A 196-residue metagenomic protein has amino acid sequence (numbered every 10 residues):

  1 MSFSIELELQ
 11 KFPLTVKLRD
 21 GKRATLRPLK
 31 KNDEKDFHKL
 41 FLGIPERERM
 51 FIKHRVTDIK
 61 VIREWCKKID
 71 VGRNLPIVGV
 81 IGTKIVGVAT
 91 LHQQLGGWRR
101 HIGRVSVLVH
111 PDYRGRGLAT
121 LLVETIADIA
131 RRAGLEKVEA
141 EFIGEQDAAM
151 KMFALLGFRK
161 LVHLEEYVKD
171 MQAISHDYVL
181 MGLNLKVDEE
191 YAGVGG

Functional and structural regions predicted by a protein language model:
M1-D20: Short acidic N-proximal helix/loop "leader" segments that mark the beginning of a domain or an inter-domain linker
K22-A24, G82-V88, H176: Glycine-rich phosphate/pyrophosphate-binding loop shared by adenosine-nucleotide-utilizing enzymes
A24-D36, F158: A short beta-loop-alpha structural element at the N-terminal edge of CoA-dependent acyl/N-acetyltransferase catalytic
R47-H54: A short gly/proline-enriched turn/hairpin at secondary-structure junctions
H54-H101, S106, H110, N184-K186: Acetyl-CoA-dependent GNAT
V107-V109, G115-R132, K151-L155: Conserved acetyl-CoA-binding loop-helix of GNAT-fold acetyltransferases
E139-F142, A154-H176: Conserved catalytic-core motifs of GNAT/GCN5-like acyltransferases
E166-G196: C-terminal "cap" of GNAT-fold acetyltransferases
